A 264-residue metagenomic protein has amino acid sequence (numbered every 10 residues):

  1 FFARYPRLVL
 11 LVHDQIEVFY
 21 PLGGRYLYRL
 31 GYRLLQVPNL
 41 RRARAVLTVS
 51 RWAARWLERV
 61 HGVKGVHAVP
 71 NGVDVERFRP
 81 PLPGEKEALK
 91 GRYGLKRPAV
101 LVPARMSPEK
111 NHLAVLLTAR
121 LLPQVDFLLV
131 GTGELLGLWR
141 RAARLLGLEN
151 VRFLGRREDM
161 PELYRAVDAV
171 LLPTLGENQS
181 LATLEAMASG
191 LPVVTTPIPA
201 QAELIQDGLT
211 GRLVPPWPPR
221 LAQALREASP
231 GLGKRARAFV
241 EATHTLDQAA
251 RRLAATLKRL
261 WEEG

Functional and structural regions predicted by a protein language model:
F2-Y20, L47: Active-site proximal beta-strand in glycosyltransferases
V18-P38: Nucleotide-sugar donor phosphate/pyrophosphate-binding loop at the beta->alpha transition of glycosyltransferases
W52, G72: Carbohydrate-associated surface elements
P98-L121, E134-G137: A conserved mid-protein helix/loop that constitutes part of the nucleotide-sugar donor-binding site
R156, L175: Aromatic "clamp/platform" in nucleotide-sugar-dependent glycosyltransferases that forms part of the donor/acceptor
P192-T195, I205: Short hydrophobic beta-strand element within catalytic cores of glycosyltransferases and related nucleotide-activated
Q206-W217, A224-S229: Conserved acidic donor-binding segment of nucleotide-sugar-dependent glycosyltransferases
P230-A249: A short, well-ordered alpha-helix in the C-terminal region of glycosyltransferases
